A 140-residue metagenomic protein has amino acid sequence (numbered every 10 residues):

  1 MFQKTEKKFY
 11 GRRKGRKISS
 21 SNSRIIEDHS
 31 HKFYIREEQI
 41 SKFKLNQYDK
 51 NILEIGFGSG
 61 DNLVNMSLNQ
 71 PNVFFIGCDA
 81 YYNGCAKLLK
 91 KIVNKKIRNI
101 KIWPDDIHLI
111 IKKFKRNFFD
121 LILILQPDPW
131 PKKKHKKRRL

Functional and structural regions predicted by a protein language model:
M1-N51, D61-L68: S-adenosyl-L-methionine
G56-S59: Class I SAM-dependent methyltransferase "Motif I" SAM/SAH-binding loop
S67-N69, K90-V93, R116-F118, K136-L140: Short, glycine/charged-enriched secondary-structure capping and boundary segments
V73-I76: Short beta-strand element of Class I
Y81: Conserved SAM/SAH-binding beta-strand->alpha-helix loop
G84-C85: Conserved short alpha-helix immediately C-terminal to the canonical SAM/SAH-binding motif I of Rossmann-like
K90-R116: S-adenosyl-L-methionine
D120-L140: Mobile active-site "lid"/loop adjacent to the S-adenosyl-L-methionine
